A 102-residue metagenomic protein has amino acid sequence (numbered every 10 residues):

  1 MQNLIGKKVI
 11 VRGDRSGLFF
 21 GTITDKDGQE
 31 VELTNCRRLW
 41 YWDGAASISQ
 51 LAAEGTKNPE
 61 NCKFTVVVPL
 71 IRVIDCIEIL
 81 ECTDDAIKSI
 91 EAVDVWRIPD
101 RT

Functional and structural regions predicted by a protein language model:
Q2-T102: Conserved RNA-binding domains used in RNP assembly and mRNA/RNA metabolism
